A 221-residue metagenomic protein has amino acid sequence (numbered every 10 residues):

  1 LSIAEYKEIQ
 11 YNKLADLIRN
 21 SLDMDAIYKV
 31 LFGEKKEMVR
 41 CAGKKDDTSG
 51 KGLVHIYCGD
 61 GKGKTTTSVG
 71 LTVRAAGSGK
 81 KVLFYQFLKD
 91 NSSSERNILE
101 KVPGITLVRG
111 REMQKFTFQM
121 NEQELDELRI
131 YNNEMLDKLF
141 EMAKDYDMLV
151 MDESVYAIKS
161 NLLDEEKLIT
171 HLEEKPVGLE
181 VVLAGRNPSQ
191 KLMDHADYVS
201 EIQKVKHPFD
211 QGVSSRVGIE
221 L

Functional and structural regions predicted by a protein language model:
L14-I18, L22-L53: Extreme N-terminal, non-catalytic leader segments that precede Walker-type/kinase nucleotide-binding cores
I27-V30, D47, L125-A143, M148 (+3 more regions): N-terminal regions of ATP-driven nucleic-acid and macromolecular assemblies, encompassing P-loop NTP-binding domains
M38-R40, I130-E134, V181-A184: Short gly/ser/thr-rich secondary-structure transition/capping motifs
L53-F140: Conserved P-loop
L53-I56, M148, E180: Residue-level preference for the first positions of well-ordered beta-strands
T65, V150, A196: Conserved RecA-like P-loop NTPase ATPase core
M120-V177: Phosphate-binding/switch loop-helix module in NTP-utilizing enzymes
S154-L221: Replace "adjacent to P-loop NTPase cores in ATP/GTP-dependent enzymes" with "adjacent to NTP-binding cores
